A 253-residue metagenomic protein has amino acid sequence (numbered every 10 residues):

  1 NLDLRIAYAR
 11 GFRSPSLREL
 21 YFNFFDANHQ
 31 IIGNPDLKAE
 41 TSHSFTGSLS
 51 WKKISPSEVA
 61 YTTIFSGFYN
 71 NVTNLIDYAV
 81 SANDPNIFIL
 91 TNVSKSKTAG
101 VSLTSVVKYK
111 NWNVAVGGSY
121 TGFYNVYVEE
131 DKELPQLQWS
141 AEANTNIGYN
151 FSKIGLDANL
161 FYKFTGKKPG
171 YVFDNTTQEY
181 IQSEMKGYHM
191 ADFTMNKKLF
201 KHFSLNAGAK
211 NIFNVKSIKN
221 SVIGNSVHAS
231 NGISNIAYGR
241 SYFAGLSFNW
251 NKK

Functional and structural regions predicted by a protein language model:
N1-D3, R10-N71, A82-K108, Q136-S140 (+2 more regions): Outer-membrane beta-barrel signature, preferentially recognizing the C-terminal barrel domain of Gram-negative
R5, A9, S48-K52, T104-K108 (+6 more regions): Transmembrane beta-barrel domains of outer membrane proteins
I6-R10, E19, T63-Y69, V116-Y120 (+3 more regions): Transmembrane beta-barrel strands of outer-membrane/channel proteins
F12-R13, T73, K110, S152 (+2 more regions): C-terminal beta-signal and adjacent terminal beta-strands/loops of Gram-negative outer-membrane beta-barrel proteins
R18-N23, Q30, L75-D84, T121 (+3 more regions): Outer-membrane beta-barrel translocator domains and adjoining extracellular loop/strand segments of Gram-negative
T46, A158, F243-A244: A general structural signal for well-ordered alpha-helical segments in protein cores
S57-T73, I89-F173: Gram-negative outer-membrane beta-barrel transporters
